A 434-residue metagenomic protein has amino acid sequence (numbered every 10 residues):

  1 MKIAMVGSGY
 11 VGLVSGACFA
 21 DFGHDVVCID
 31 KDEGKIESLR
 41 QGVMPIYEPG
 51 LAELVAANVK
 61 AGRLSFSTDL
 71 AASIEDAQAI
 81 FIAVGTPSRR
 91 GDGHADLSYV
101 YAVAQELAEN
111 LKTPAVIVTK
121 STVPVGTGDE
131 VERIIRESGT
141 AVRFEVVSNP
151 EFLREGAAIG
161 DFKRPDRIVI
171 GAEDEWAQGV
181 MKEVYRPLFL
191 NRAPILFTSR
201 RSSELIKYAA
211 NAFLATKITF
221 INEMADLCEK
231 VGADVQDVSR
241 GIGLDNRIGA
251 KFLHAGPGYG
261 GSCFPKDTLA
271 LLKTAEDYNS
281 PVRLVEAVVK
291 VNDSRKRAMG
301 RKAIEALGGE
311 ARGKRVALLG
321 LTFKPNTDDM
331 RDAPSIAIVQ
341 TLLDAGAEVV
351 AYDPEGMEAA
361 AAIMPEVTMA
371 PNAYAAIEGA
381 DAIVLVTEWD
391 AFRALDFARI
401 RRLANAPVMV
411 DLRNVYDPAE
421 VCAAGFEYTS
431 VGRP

Functional and structural regions predicted by a protein language model:
M1-P434: Structural/interface elements that position substrates and couple domains in central-metabolism enzymes
